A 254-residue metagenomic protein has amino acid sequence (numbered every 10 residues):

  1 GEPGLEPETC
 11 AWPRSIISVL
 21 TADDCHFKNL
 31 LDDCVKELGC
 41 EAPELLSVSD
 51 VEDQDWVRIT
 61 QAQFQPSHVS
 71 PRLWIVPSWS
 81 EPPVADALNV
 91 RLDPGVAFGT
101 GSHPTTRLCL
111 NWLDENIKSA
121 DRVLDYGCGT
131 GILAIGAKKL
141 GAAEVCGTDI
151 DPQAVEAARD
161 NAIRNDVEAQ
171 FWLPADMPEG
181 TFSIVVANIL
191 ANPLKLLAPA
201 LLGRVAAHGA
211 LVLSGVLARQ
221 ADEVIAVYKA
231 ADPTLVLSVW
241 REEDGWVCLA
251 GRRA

Functional and structural regions predicted by a protein language model:
G1-V84: N-terminal auxiliary segments of SAM/dcSAM-dependent transferases
E41-L45, P71, A143, D166-Q170 (+1 more regions): A short helix-to-beta-strand connector/capping loop
P71-L73, D121, G209: Surface-exposed loop/turn positions
L88-P94: A short, charged helix-loop
V96-T181: Conserved SAM/SAH cofactor-binding pocket of Class I
N116, T148-R253: S-adenosylmethionine
